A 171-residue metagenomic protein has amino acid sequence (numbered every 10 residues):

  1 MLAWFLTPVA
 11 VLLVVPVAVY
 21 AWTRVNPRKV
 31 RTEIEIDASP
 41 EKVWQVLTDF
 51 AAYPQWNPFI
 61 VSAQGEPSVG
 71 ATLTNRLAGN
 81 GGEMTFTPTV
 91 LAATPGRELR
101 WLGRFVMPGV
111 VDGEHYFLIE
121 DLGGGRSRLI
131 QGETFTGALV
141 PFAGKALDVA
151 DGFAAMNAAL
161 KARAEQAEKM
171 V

Functional and structural regions predicted by a protein language model:
L2-S68, A159: Hydrophobic ligand-binding cavity/cleft-lining segments
L2-V11, P16, Y20-V25, Q64 (+3 more regions): Hydrophobic-ligand binding "helix-grip"
L2-V9, L13, R128-V171: A conserved amphipathic terminal alpha-helix motif
E33, A63, N80, G109 (+2 more regions): A generic helix-loop boundary/linker signal
K42-L47, Y53, L73-N75, V90 (+4 more regions): Hydrophobic pocket/interface hotspot
F50-A92: Extracytoplasmic/periplasmic/luminal assembly and interaction segments in envelope/secretory/respiratory proteins
